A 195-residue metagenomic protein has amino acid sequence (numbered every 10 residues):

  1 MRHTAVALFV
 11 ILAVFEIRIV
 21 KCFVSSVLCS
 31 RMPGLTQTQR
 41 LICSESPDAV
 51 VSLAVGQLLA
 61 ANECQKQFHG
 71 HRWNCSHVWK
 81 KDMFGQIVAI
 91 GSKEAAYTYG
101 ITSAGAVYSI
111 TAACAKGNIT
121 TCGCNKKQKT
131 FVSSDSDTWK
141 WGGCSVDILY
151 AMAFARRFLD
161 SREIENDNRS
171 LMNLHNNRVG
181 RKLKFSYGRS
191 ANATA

Functional and structural regions predicted by a protein language model:
R2-V6, V10-A195: Long, position-biased, composition-driven segments near the start of the mature protein
